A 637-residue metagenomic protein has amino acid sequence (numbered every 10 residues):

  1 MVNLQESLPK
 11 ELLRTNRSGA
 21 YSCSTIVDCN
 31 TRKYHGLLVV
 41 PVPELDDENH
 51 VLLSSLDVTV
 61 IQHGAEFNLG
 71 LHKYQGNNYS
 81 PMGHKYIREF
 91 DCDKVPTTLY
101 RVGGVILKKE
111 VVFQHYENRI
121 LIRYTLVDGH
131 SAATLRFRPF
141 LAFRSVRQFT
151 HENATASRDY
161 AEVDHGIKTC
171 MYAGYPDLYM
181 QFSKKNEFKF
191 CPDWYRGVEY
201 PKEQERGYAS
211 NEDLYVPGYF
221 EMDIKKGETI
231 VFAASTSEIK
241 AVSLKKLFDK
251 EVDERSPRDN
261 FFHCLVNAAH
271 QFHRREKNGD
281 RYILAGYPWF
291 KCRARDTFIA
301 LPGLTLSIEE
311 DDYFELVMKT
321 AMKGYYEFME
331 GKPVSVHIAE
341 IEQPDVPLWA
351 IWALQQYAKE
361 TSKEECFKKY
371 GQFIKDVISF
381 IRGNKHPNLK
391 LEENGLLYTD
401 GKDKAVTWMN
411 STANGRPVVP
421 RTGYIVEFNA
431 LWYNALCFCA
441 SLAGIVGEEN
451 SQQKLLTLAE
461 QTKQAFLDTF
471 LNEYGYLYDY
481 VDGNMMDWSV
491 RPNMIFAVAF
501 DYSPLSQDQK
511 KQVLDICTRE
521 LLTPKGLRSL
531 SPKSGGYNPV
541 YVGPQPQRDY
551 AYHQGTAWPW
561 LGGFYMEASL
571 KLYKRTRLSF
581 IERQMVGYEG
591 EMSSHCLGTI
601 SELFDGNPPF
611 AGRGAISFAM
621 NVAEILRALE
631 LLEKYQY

Functional and structural regions predicted by a protein language model:
M1-P257, P288, E310, M322 (+2 more regions): Terminal accessory carbohydrate-recognition/targeting modules of carbohydrate-active enzymes
N68-V95, V102-G104, G383, D515-K525 (+4 more regions): Non-catalytic C-terminal accessory modules of carbohydrate-active enzymes
D128-G129, T150-N153, E162, I224-K226 (+8 more regions): Aromatic-rich carbohydrate-recognition surfaces in CAZymes
F188-M222, W408-T422, K533-D549: Glycine-rich phosphate/pyrophosphate-binding loop and adjacent beta-alpha nucleotide/cofactor-binding cores
A241-Y287: An acidic-aromatic substrate-binding cleft motif
V242, Y357-K369, F438-K454, D508 (+1 more regions): Inter-helical turn/loop segments and adjacent helix faces that build the functional surface of alpha-helical bundle
H263, R382, L389-E393, Y433-Y541 (+2 more regions): Catalytic cores of carbohydrate-active enzymes
F272-R275, G279-C292, E330-W349, A353 (+5 more regions): Carbohydrate-binding/catalytic loop surfaces
